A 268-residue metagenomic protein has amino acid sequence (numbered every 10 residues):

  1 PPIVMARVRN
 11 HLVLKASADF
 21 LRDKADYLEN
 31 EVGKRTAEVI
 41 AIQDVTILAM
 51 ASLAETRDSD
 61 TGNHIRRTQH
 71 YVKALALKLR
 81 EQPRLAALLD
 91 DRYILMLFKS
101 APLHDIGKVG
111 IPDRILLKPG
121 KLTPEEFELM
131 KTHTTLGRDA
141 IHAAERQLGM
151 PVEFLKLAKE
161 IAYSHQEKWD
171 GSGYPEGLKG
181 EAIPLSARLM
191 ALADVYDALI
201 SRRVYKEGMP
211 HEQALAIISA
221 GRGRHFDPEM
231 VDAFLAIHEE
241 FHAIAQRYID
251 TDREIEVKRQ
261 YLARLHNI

Functional and structural regions predicted by a protein language model:
P1-D26: N-terminal membrane insertion elements
V8-N10, T36, D44, T134: Hydrophobic alpha-helical segments, especially transmembrane helices and their immediate juxtamembrane helical caps
K15, R22, D26-E29, G33-T36 (+4 more regions): Signal-transmission coiled-coil "S-helix" linker that connects upstream sensory/regulatory modules
A41-I268: Histidine- and acidic-residue-rich, metal-dependent catalytic cores
